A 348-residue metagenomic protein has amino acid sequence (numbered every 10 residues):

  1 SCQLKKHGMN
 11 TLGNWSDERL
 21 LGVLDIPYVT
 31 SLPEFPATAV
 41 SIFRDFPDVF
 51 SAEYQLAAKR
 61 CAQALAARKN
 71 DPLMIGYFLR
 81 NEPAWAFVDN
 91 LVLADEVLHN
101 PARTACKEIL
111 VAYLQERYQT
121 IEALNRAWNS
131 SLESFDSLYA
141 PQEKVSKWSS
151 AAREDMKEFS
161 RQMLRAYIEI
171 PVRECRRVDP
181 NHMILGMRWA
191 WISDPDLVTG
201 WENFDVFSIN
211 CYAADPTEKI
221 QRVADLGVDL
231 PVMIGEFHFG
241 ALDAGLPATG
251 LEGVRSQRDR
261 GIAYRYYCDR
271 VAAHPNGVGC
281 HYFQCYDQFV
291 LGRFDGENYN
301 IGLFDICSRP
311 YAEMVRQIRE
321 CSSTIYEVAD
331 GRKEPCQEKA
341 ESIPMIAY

Functional and structural regions predicted by a protein language model:
S1-K69, R165-V178, T199-E202, D225-L226 (+1 more regions): Aromatic-lined substrate-binding rim segments of carbohydrate-active enzymes
S1-N10, A37-R60, V97-N100, Y113-L114 (+4 more regions): The substrate-binding groove and active-site-proximal loops of carbohydrate-active enzymes, especially glycoside
L4, L12, Y77, T120 (+4 more regions): Conserved, mostly hydrophobic/aromatic
G13, P72-G76, R80-E82, F237 (+3 more regions): Substrate-binding cleft of secreted/luminal carbohydrate-active enzymes
A39-P47, P141-K157, A190, V228-Y267 (+2 more regions): Active-site clefts of carbohydrate-active enzymes
D71-L197: Polysaccharide-binding and catalytic clefts of secreted carbohydrate-active enzymes
L93-I109, F283-Y348: Aromatic-rich peripheral "rim/lid" segments of glycoside hydrolase catalytic domains that contact and position glycan
E158-R173, R177-G250, R265-A272: Glycoside hydrolase catalytic-domain groove-lining segments
